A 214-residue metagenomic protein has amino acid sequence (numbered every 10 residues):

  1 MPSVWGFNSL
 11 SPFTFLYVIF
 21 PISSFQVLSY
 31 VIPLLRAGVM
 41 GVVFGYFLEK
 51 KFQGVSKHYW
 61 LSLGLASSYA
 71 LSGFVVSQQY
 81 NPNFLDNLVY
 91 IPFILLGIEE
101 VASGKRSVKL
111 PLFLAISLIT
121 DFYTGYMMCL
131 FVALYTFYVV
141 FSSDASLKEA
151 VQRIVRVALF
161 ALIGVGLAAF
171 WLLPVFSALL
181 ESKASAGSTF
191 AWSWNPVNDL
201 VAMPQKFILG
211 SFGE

Functional and structural regions predicted by a protein language model:
M1, W5-F15, I154, F160-E214: Periplasmic/ER-lumenal interhelical loops and adjacent helix-loop junctions in multi-pass membrane proteins
V4, S9-I32, M40: Juxtamembrane segments of multi-pass membrane glycosylation machinery that transfer sugars from lipid-linked donors
V31-Q53: Transmembrane-helix motifs of polytopic, lipid-linked glycan transferases
G45-L71: Transmembrane-helix signature of polytopic, membrane-embedded enzymes that assemble or transfer cell-envelope glycans
Q79-L85: Short acidic/glycine- and proline-prone juxtamembrane loop motifs at membrane-interface regions of multi-pass membrane
I94-K109, S142-A145: Membrane-interface transmembrane helices that cradle and orient dolichyl/undecaprenyl
V108-F122, I163-G166: Membrane-interface alpha helices of multi-pass inner-membrane proteins
M128-I163: Perimembrane helix-loop-helix junctions
